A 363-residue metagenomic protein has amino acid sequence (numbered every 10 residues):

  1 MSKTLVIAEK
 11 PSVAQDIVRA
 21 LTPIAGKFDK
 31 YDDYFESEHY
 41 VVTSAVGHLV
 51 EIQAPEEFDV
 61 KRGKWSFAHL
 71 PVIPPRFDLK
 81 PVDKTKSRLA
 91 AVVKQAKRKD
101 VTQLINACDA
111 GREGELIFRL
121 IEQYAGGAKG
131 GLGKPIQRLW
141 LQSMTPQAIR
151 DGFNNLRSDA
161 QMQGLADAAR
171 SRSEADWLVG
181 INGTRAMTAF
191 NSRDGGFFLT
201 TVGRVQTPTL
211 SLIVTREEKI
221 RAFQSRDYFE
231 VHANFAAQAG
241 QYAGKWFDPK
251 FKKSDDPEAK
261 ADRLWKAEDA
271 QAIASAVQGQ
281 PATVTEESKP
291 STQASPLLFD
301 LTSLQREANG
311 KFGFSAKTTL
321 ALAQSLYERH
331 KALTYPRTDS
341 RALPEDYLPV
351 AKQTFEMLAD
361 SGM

Functional and structural regions predicted by a protein language model:
M1-S173, W177-I181, P257, A261 (+1 more regions): Intrinsically disordered, low-complexity regulatory segments
S2-K3, I105-A110, D194-L199, S288-P296 (+2 more regions): Conserved short loop/turn motifs at secondary-structure junctions
A8-E9, S44-V46, C108, V179 (+4 more regions): Flexible glycine-/small-residue-rich
L21-A25, Y124-K129, R157, N182 (+5 more regions): A generic secondary-structure signal for well-formed alpha-helical elements
H39-V41, L49-V82, K94, F197-E328 (+2 more regions): Long, highly charged, low-complexity internal segments
F77, A90, R98-K99, M144-F235 (+1 more regions): C-terminal or mid-to-C-terminal helical accessory/interaction module adjacent to the motor/catalytic core
D109, E113, G131, Q137 (+9 more regions): Short, surface-exposed helix-loop/turn micro-motifs enriched in polar/charged residues
M162, A166-D167, D176-L178, N182 (+4 more regions): Extended, highly charged linker/hinge segments and catalytic-adjacent loops that couple domains and form adaptable
